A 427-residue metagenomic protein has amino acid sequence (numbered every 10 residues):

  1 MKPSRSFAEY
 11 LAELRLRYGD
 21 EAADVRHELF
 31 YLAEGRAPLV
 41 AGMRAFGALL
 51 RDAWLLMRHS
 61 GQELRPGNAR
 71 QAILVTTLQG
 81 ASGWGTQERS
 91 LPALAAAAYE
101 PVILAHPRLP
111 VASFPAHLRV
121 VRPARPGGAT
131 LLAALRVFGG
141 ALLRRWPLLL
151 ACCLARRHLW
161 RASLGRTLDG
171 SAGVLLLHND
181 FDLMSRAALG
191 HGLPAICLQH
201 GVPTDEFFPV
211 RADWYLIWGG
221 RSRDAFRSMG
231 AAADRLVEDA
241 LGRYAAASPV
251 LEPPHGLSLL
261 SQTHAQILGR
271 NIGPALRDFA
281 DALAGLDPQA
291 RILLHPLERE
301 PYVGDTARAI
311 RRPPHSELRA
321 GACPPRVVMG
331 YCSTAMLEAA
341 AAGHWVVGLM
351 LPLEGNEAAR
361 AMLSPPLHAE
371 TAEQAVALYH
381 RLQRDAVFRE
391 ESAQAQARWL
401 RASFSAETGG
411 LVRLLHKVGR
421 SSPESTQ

Functional and structural regions predicted by a protein language model:
M1-A231, R235-A240: Active-site and donor-binding regions of nucleotide-sugar-utilizing enzymes
W84-A95, H158-G165, N271-L283, T408-L415: Well-ordered, non-membrane alpha-helical segments in soluble/globular domains
T86-Q87, V237-T306: Conserved catalytic-core segment of nucleotide-activated headgroup transferases in glycan assembly
L131-W146, N179, L260-S261, D281-H315 (+1 more regions): Catalytic donor nucleotide-activated moiety binding site of glycosyltransferases and closely related
L236-E238, A309-S316, S364-R381: Short acidic-hydrophobic, aromatic-tinged amphipathic segments that line or gate anion-handling sites
P296-V347, P352: Donor nucleotide-activated moiety binding/catalytic core segment of transferases that use nucleotide-activated donors
H380-R398: Conserved donor-nucleotide binding/catalytic region of nucleotide-linked donor-dependent transferases
R401-Q427: C-terminal alpha-helical cap of glycosyltransferases
